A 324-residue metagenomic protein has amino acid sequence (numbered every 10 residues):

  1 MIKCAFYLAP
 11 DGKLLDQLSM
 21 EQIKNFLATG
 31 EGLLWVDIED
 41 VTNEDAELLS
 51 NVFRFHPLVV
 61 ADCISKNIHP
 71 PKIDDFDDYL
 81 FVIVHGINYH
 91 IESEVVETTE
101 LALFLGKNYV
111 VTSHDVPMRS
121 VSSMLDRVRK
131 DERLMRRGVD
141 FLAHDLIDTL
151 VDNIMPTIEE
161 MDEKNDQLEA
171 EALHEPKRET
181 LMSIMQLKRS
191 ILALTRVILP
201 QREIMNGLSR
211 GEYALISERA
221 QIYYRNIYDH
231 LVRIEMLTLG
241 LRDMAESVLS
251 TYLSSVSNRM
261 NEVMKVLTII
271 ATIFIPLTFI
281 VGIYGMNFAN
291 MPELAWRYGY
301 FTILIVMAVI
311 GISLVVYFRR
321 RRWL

Functional and structural regions predicted by a protein language model:
M1-R219, Y223-N226, H230-R233, G240 (+1 more regions): Peripheral, non-transmembrane regulatory/ligand-interaction domains of membrane transport proteins
D229-L324: Hydrophobic alpha-helical transmembrane segments and their immediately adjacent juxtamembrane loops
